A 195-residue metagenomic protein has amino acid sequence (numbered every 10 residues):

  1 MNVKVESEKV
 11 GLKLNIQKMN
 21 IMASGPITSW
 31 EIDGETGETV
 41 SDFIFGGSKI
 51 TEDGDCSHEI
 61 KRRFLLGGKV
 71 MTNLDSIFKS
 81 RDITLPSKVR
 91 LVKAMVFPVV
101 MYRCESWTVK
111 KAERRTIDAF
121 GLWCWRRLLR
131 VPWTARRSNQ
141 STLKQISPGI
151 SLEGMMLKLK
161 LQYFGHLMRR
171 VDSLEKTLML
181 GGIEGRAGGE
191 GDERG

Functional and structural regions predicted by a protein language model:
M1-G195: Short linear motifs embedded in intrinsically disordered, charge-biased segments
